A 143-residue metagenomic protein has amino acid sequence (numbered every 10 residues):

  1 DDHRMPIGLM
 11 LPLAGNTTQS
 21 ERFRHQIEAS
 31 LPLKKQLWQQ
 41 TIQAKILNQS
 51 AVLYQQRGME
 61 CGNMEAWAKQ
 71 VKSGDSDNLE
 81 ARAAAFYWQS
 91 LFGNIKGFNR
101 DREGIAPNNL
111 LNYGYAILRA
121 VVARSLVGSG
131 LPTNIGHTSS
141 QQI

Functional and structural regions predicted by a protein language model:
D2-H3, L47: Beta-hairpin (beta-strand-turn-beta-strand) motif
H3-L9: Short gly/pro/ser/thr-enriched loop/turn and capping motifs at secondary-structure boundaries
L9-M10, N16-I143: Active-site helix-to-loop segments that bind/position phosphate- or nucleotide-bearing substrates and donors across
